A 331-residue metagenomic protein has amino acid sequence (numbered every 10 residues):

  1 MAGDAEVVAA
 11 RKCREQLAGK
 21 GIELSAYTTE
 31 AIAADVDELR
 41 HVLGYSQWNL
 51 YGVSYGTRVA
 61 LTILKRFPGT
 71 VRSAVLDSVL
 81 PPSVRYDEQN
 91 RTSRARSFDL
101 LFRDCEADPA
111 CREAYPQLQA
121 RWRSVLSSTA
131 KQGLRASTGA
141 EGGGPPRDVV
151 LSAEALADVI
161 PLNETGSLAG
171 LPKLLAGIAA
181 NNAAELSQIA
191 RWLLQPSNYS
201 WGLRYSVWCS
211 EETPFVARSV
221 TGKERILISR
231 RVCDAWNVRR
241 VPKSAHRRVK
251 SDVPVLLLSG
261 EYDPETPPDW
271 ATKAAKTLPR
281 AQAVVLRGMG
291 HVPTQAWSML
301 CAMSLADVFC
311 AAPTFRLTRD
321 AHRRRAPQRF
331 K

Functional and structural regions predicted by a protein language model:
A18-I22, E30-Q47: Conserved acidic catalytic loop of the alpha/beta-hydrolase fold
A34, G52-L64: Glycine-rich nucleophile elbow surrounding the catalytic serine of serine-hydrolase chemistry
A60-V125, D158-T165, K173-N181, S197: A catalytic-pocket lid/entrance helix-loop region that shapes and gates access to the active site across common
Q119-V253, S298: Alpha/beta-hydrolase fold active-site neighborhood
L256-Y262: Conserved strand-to-loop "acid loop" that flanks and positions the catalytic carboxylate
P264-W270: Conserved alpha/beta-hydrolase "acid-adjacent" motif
K276-V292: Catalytic histidine neighborhood in serine/cysteine hydrolases with alpha/beta-hydrolase-type architecture
R287-K331: Catalytic active-site module of serine/aspartate enzymes centered on a nucleophile-bearing elbow/loop
